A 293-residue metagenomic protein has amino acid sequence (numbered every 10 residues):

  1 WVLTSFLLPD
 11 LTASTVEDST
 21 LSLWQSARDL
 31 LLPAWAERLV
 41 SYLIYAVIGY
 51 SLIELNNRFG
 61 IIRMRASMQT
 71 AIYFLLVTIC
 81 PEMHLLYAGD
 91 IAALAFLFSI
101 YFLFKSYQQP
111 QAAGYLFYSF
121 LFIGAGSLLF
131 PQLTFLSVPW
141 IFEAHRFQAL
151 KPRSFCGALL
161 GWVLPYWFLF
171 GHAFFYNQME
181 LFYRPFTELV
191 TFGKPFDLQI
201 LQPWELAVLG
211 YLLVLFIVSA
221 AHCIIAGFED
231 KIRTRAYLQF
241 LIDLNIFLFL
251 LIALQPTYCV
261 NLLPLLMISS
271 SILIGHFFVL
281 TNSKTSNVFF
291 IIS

Functional and structural regions predicted by a protein language model:
E17-L32, Y183-A207, A220-H222: Juxtamembrane membrane-water interface segments that cap and precede transmembrane helices
A36-V40, I79-I91, Y258-L262, L266: Membrane-embedded glycan-lipid processing machinery
L43-F59: Transmembrane-helix motifs of polytopic, lipid-linked glycan transferases
A66-P81, D90-F98, S119: Membrane-embedded helix bundles of polyisoprenyl
S99-G114: Membrane-interface transmembrane helices that cradle and orient dolichyl/undecaprenyl
Y115-P131: Membrane-interface alpha helices of multi-pass inner-membrane proteins
L136-L160: Perimembrane helix-loop-helix junctions
A221-N282: Membrane-water interface signatures at transmembrane helix termini and the short loops that connect adjacent helices
